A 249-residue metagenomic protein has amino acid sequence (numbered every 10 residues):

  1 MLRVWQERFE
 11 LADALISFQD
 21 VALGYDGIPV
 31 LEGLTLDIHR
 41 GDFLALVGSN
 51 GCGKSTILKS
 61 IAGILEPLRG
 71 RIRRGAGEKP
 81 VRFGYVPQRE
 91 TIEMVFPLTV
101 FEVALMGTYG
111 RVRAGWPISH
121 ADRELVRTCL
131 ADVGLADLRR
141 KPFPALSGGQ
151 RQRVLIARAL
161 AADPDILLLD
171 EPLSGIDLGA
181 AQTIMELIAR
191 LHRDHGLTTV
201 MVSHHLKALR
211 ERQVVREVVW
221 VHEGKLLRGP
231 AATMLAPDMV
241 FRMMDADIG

Functional and structural regions predicted by a protein language model:
A62: Helix-to-loop junction immediately C-terminal to a conserved catalytic motif
L105, H120-L138: Conserved ABC ATPase "signature" region
P142-L146, Q150: Conserved ABC ATPase signature
D163: Conserved catalytic motifs of ABC-family nucleotide-binding domains
L167-E171: Catalytic Walker B motif of ABC-type/P-loop ATPase nucleotide-binding domains
Q213-P230: H-loop (His-switch) and adjacent beta-strand-loop-beta switch element of ABC-type ATPase nucleotide-binding domains
